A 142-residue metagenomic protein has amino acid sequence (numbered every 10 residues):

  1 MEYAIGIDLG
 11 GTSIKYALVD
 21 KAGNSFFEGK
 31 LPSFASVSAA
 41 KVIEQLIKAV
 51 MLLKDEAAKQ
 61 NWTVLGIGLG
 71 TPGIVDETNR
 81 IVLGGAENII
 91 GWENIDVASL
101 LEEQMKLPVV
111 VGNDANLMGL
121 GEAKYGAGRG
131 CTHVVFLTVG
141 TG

Functional and structural regions predicted by a protein language model:
E2-D8, V64-G68, H133-T138: Short glycine-aspartate micro-motif
Y3-E44, K48, V82-G84: Short glycine-rich, Thr/Ser-proximal phosphate-binding strand/loop in the N-terminal lobe of ATP-dependent enzymes
S13-K15, L117, G142: Short glycine/serine/threonine-rich phosphate/pyrophosphate-binding segments that cradle anionic phosphate groups
I14, G70-T71: Short loop/turn microsegments at loop-to-beta-strand junctions
A35, A39-E44, L65-I67, I74-H133: Glycine-rich phosphate-binding loop and adjoining helix at the ATP-binding site of ATP-dependent phosphoryl-transfer
Q45-Q60: Conserved active-site "lid/cap" helical segment
P72-V75, G140-G142: Short glycine-rich anion-binding loops that position phosphate/pyrophosphate groups of nucleotides and phosphorylated
